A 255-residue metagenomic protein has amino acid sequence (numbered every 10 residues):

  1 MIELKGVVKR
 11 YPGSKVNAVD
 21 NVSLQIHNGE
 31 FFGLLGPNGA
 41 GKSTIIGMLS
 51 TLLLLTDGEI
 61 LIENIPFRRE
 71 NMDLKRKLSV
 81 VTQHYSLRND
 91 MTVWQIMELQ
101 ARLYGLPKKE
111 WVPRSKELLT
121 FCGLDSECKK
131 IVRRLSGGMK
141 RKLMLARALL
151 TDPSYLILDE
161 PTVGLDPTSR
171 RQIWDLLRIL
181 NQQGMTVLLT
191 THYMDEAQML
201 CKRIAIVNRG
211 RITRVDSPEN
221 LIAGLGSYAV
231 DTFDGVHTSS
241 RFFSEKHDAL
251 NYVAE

Functional and structural regions predicted by a protein language model:
M1-L4, V8-N21, N28, E70-N71: A short, flexible loop at the N-terminus of ABC-type nucleotide-binding domains that lies
G58-R69, D73-L74: Conserved ABC transporter NBD signature motif
E98, R102, K109-E127: Conserved ABC ATPase "signature" region
I131-L135: Conserved ABC ATPase signature
L156-D159: Catalytic Walker B motif of ABC-type/P-loop ATPase nucleotide-binding domains
V215-D216: ABC ATPase "signature
